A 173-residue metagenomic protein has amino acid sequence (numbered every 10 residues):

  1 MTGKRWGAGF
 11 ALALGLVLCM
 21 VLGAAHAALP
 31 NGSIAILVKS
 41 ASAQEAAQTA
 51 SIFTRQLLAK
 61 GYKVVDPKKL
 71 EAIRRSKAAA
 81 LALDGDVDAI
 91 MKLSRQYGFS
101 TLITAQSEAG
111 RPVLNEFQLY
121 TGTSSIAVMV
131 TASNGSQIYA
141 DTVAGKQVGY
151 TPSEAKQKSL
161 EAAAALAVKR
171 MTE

Functional and structural regions predicted by a protein language model:
T2-L14: Bacterial N-terminal signal peptides that target proteins for export
W6, G32, T101, Y120-S124: Residues at beta-strand starts and edge strands
A11-G23: Bacterial N-terminal signal peptides
L29-G32, S40-T104, Q137-A140: N-terminal segment of the mature soluble domain
A35, T104, S125-A127: Beta-strand secondary-structure signal
L37-Q44, K77-L81, E116, G149-Q157: Second-shell loop/turn segments in exported
Q106-P112, A144: Generic short beta-strand segments
L119-S125, V130-E173: Short secondary-structure boundary motifs at beta->alpha junctions and helix caps
